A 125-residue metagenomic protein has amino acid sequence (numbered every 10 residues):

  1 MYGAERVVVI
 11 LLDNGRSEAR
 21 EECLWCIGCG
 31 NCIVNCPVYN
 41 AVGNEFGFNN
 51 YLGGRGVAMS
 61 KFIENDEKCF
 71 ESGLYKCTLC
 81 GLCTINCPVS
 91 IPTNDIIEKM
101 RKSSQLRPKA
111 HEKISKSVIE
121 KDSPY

Functional and structural regions predicted by a protein language model:
G3-C23, V38-Y125: Ferredoxin-type iron-sulfur electron-transfer modules in oxidoreductases and energy-metabolism complexes
W25-V34: Long hydrophobic segments that form regular secondary structure
